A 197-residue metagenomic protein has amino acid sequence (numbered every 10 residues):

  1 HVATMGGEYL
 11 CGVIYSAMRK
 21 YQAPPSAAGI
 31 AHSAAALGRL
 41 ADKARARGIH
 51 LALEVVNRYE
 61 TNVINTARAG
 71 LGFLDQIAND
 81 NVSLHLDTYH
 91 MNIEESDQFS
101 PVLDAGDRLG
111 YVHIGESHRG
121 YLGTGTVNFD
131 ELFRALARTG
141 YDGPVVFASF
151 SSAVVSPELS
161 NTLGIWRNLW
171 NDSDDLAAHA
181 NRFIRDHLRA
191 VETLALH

Functional and structural regions predicted by a protein language model:
H1-S83, R167, N171-D174, L194-A195: Active-site acidic/histidine proton-transfer and metal-coordination neighborhood in alpha/beta enzyme cores
G6-G7, I64-L86, N92-H197: Histidine-acidic metal/acid-base catalytic patches
I14-M18, V55-Y59, T88-H90, E116-H118 (+1 more regions): Active-site-proximal loop/turn and secondary-structure-junction residues that shape catalytic pockets, frequently
